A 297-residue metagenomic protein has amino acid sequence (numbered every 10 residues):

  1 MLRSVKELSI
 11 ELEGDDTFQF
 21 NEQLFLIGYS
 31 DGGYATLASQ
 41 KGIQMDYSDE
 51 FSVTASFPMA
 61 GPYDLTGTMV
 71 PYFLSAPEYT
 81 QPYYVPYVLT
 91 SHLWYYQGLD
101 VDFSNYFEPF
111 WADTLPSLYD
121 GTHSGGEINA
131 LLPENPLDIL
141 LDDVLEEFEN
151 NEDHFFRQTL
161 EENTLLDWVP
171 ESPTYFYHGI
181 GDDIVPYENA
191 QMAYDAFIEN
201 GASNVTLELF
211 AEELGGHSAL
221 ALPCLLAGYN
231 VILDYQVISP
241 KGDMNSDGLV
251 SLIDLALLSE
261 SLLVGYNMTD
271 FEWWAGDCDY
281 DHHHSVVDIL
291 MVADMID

Functional and structural regions predicted by a protein language model:
M1-D15: Alpha/beta-hydrolase active-site loop
K6, G33-Y47, F57: Short glycine-enriched nucleophile-adjacent loop and the immediately C-terminal alpha-helix near the catalytic center
D16-D31: Alpha/beta-hydrolase fold nucleophile elbow
G33, L65, I180-P186: Acidic catalytic loop of the alpha/beta-hydrolase fold
M59-D167: Accessory cap/linker subdomain of secreted extracellular hydrolases
V70, E152, R157-Q158, I184 (+1 more regions): C-terminal catalytic histidine-bearing segment of alpha/beta-hydrolase fold enzymes
P170, Y175-D182: Short beta-strand/loop motif that positions the catalytic acidic residue of the alpha/beta-hydrolase fold
V237-D297: Cellulosome-associated attachment modules in secreted, modular CAZymes
